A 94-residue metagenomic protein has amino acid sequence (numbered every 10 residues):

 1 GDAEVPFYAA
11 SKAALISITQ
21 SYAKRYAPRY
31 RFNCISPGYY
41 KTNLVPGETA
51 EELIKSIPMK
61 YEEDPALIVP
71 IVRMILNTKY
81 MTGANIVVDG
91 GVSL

Functional and structural regions predicted by a protein language model:
G1-P6, K60: Active-site loop immediately N-terminal to the catalytic Tyr-X3-Lys motif of short-chain dehydrogenase/reductase
Y8, I16: Catalytic tyrosine of NAD(P)H-dependent dehydrogenase/reductases that use a Tyr as the general acid/base
S11, T19: Active-site helix of classical SDR
A23-P28: Alpha-helical segment proximal to the catalytic Tyr-Lys
R31-S36, P58, T82, V87: Structural signature of the Rossmann-like NAD(P)-dependent dehydrogenase/reductase core
F32, S36-G47: Short, flexible catalytic-loop segment of classical short-chain dehydrogenase/reductase
E48-L67: Catalytic Tyr-x(3-8)-Lys segment
D64-V88, S93: C-terminal substrate-recognition "lid" of short-chain dehydrogenase/reductases
